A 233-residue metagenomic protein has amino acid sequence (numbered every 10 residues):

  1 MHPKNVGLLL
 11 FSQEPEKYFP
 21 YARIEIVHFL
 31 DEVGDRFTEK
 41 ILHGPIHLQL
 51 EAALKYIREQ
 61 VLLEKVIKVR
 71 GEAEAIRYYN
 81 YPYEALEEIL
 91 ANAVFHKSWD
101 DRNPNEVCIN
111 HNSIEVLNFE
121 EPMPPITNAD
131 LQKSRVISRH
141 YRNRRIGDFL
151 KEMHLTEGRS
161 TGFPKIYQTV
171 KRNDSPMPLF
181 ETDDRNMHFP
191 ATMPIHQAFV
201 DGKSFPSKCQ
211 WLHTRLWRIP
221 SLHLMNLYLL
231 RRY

Functional and structural regions predicted by a protein language model:
M1-Y233: C-terminal regulatory or interaction extensions
